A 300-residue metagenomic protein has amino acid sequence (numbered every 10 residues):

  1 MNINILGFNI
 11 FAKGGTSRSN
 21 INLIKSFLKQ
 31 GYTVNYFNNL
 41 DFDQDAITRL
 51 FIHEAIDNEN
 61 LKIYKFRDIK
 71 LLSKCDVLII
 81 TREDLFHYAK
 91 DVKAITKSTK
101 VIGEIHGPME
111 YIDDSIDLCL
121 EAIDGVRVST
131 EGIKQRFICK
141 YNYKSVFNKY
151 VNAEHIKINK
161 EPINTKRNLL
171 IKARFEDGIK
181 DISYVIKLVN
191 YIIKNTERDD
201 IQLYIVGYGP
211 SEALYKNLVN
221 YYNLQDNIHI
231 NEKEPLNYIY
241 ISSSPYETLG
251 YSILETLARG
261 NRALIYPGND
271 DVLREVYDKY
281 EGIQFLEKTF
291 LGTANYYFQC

Functional and structural regions predicted by a protein language model:
N4, K160-K180, I186-V189: Conserved donor-binding/catalytic core segment of Leloir-type glycosyltransferases
G14-N22, E176-K194, P210-A213, Y251: A conserved mid-protein helix/loop that constitutes part of the nucleotide-sugar donor-binding site
I80-F86, I105: Short His-centered aromatic/hydrophobic patch
G107-M109, G132-I133, V146-N159, P210: Short beta-strand->alpha-helix junction loop in the catalytic core of nucleotide-activated group-transfer enzymes
I112-S145: A short, active-site helix/loop in glycosyltransferases that binds the activated sugar's phosphate group
A213-E232: Nucleotide-activated donor-binding/catalytic signature segment of Leloir-type glycosyltransferases, i.e., the conserved
P245: Aromatic "clamp/platform" in nucleotide-sugar-dependent glycosyltransferases that forms part of the donor/acceptor
R262-P267, V272: Short hydrophobic beta-strand element within catalytic cores of glycosyltransferases and related nucleotide-activated
